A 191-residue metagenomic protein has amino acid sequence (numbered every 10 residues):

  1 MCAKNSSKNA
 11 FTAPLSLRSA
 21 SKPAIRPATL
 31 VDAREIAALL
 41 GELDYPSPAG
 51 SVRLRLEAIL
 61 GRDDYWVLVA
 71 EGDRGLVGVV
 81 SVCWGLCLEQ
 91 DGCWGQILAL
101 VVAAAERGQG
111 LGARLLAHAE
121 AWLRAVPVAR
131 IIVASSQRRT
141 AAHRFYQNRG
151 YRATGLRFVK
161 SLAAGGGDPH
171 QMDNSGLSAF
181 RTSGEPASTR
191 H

Functional and structural regions predicted by a protein language model:
C2-V31, A164-R181, H191: Conserved N-terminal entry element of GNAT/NAT acetyltransferase domains
P23, P27-C93, L98, L116-H118 (+1 more regions): Acetyl-CoA-dependent GNAT
G85, A103, R107, S136: Residue-level recognition of the GNAT/N-acetyltransferase active site
A99-V102, G108-A121, R144, N148: Conserved acetyl-CoA-binding loop-helix of GNAT-fold acetyltransferases
A113, Q137-G155, K160: Conserved active-site alpha-helix within GNAT-family acetyltransferase domains
L116, L123-S135: Conserved GNAT acetyl-CoA-binding A-motif
P186: Cationic, low-complexity basic patches in intrinsically disordered or flexible, solvent-exposed regions
